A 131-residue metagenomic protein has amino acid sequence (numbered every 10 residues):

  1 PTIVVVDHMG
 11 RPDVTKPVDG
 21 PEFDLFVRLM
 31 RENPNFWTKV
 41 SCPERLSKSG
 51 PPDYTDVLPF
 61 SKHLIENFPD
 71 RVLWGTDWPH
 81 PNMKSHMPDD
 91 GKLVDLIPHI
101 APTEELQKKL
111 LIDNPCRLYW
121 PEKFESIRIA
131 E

Functional and structural regions predicted by a protein language model:
P1-W74, K84, K123-E131: Catalytic pocket-lining loop regions of alpha/beta-barrel enzymes, especially the amidohydrolase/enolase/GH5 lineages
H8, T38, D77, Q107 (+1 more regions): Divalent metal-coordination and catalytic microenvironments
K48-S49, P79-H80, L96: Extended alpha-helical regions
H63, F68-L73, N82-E131: Mid-to-C-terminal alpha-helical segments outside catalytic/metal-binding sites
